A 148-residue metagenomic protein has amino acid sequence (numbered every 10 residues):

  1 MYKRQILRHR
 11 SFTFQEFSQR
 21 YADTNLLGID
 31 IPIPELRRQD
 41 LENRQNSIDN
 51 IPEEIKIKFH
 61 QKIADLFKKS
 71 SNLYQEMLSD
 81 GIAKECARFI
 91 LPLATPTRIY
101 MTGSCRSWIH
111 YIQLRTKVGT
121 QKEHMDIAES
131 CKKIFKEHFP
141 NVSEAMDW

Functional and structural regions predicted by a protein language model:
K3-W148: Family-specific signature for flavin-dependent thymidylate synthase
